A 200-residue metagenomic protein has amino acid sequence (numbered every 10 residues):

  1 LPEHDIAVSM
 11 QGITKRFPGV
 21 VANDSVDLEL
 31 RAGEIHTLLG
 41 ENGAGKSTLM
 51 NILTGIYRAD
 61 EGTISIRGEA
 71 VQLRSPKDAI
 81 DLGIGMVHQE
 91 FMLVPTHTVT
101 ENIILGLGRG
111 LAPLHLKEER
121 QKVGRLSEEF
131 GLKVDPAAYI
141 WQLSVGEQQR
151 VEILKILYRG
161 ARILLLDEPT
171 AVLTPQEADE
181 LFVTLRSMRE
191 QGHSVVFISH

Functional and structural regions predicted by a protein language model:
L1-H200: Glycine-rich phosphate-binding loops of nucleotide-dependent enzymes
